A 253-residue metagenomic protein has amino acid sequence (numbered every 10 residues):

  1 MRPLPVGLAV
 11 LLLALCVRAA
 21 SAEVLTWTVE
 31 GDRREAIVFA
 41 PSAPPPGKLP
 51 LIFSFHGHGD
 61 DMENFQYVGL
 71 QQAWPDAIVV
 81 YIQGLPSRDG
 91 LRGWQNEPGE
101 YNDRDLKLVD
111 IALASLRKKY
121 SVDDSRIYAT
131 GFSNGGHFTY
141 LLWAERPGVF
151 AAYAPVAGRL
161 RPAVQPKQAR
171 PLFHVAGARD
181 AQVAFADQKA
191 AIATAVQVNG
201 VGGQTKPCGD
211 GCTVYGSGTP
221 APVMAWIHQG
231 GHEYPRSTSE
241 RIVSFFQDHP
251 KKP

Functional and structural regions predicted by a protein language model:
M1-P5: Positively charged n-region of N-terminal signal peptides that target proteins for export
G7-C16: Bacterial N-terminal signal peptides
A19-A22: Boundary at the C-terminal end of the N-terminal hydrophobic targeting segment
V24-Y128, L141, E145, A225: Serine-hydrolase catalytic machinery in alpha/beta-hydrolase-like enzymes
H58, G84, A178-A181, Q229-G231: Acidic beta-to-alpha connecting loop that harbors the catalytic carboxylate
E63-L70, A112, V156-Q165, K206-G216: Alpha-helical scaffolding within the catalytic cores of extracellular/periplasmic polymer-degrading hydrolases
S125-R170: Primarily recognizes the serine-hydrolase "nucleophile elbow" in alpha/beta-hydrolase and SGNH/GDSL folds
P171-V175, A186, A195-P253: C-terminal catalytic histidine-bearing segment of alpha/beta-hydrolase fold enzymes
